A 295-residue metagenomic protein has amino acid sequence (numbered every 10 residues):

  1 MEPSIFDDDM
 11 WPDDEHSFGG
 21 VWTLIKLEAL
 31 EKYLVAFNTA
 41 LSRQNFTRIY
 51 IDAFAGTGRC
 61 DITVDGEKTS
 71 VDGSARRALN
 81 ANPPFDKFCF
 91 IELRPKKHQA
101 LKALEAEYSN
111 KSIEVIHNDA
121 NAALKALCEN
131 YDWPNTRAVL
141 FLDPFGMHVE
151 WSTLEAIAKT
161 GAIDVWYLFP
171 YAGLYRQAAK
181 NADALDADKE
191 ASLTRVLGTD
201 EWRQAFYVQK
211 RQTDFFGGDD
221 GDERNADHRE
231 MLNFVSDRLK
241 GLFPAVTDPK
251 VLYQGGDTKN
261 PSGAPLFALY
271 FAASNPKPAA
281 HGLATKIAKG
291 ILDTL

Functional and structural regions predicted by a protein language model:
M1-L295: Class I S-adenosyl-L-methionine-dependent methyltransferase catalytic core
